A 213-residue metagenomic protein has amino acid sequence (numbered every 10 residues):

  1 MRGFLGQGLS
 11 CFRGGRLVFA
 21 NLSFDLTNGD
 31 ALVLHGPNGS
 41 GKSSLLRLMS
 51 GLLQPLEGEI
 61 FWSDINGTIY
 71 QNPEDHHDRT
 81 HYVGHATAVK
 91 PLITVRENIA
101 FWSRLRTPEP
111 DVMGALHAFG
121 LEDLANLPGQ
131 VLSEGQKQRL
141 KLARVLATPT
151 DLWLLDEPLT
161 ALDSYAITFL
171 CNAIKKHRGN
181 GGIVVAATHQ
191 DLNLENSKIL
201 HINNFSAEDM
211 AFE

Functional and structural regions predicted by a protein language model:
S50: Helix-to-loop junction immediately C-terminal to a conserved catalytic motif
P55-H76: Conserved ABC transporter NBD signature motif
A86, P91-P108: Q-loop/switch helix immediately C-terminal to the Walker
F101, P128-K137: Conserved ABC ATPase signature
P110-A125: Conserved ABC ATPase "signature" region
L142, G181: Hydrophobic anchor residue at the start of the ABC signature
W153-E157: Catalytic Walker B motif of ABC-type/P-loop ATPase nucleotide-binding domains
